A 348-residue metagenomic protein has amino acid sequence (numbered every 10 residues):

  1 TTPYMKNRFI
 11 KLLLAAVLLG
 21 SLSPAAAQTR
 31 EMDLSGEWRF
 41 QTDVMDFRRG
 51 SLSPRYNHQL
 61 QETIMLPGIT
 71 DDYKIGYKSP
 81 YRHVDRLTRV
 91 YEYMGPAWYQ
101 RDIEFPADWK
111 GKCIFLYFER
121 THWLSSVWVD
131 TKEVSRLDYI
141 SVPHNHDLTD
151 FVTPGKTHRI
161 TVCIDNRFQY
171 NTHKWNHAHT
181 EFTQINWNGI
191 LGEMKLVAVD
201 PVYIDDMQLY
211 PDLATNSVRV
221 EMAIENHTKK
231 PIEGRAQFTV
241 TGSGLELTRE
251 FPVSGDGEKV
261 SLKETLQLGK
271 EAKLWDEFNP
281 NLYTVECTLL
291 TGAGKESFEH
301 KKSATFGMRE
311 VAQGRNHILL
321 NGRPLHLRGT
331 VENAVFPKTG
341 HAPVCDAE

Functional and structural regions predicted by a protein language model:
T1-A15, A25-E348: Secreted/periplasmic carbohydrate-active enzymes, especially glycoside hydrolases
